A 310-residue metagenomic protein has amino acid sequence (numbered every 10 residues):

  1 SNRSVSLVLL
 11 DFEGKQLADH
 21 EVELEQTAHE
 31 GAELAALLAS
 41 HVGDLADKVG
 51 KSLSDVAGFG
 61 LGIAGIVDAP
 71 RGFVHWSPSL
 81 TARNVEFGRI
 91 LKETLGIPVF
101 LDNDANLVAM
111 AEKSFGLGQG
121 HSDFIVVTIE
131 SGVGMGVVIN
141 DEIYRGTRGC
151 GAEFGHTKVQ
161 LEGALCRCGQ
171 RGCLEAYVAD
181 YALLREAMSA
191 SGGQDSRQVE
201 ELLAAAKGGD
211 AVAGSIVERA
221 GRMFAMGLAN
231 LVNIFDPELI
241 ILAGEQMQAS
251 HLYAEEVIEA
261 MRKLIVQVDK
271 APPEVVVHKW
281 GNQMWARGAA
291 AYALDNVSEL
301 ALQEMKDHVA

Functional and structural regions predicted by a protein language model:
S1-S54, L95-G96, L161-L165, Q170-A310: ATP-binding/phosphotransfer module of carbohydrate and carboxylate kinases, centering on a glycine-rich
V49, A57-G62, I66-A182, G288 (+1 more regions): Phosphate-binding/catalytic loop of phosphoryl-transfer enzymes
